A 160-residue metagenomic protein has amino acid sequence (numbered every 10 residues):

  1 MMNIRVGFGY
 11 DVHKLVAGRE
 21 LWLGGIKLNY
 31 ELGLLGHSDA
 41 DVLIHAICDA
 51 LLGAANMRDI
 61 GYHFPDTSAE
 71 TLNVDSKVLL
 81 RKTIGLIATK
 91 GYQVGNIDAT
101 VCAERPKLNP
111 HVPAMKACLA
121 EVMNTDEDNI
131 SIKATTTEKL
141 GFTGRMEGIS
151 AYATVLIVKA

Functional and structural regions predicted by a protein language model:
M2-P113, M123: RNase III-family endoribonuclease catalytic core
N109-P110, K139-F142: Short active-site-adjacent structural elements
V112-K116, M146: Short, low-complexity, polybasic intrinsically disordered segments
L119: Glycine-rich, mobile lid/loop segments that gate access to catalytic sites or pores
D126-N129: Short acidic capping loops at alpha-helix termini that bridge into adjacent secondary structure
I132-T136: Pyridoxal 5′-phosphate
T143-A160: C-terminal edge-of-domain segments
